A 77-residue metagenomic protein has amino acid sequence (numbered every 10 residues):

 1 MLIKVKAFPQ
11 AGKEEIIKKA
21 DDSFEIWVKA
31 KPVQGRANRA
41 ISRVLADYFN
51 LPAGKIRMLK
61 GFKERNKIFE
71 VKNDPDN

Functional and structural regions predicted by a protein language model:
M1-S42, L51-A53, R57-N77: Contiguous, often N-terminal, cationic amphipathic patches that form binding interfaces
